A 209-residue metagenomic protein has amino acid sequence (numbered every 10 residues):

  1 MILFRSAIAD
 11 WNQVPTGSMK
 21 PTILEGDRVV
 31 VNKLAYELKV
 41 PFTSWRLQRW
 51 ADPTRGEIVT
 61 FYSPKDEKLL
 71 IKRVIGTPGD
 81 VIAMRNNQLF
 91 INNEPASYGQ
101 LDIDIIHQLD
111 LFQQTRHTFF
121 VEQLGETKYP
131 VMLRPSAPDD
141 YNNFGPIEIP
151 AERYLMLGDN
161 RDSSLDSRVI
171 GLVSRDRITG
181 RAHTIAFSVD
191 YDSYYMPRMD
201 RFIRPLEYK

Functional and structural regions predicted by a protein language model:
M1-A7: Hydrophobic membrane-insertion alpha-helices, especially the h-region of bacterial N-terminal signal peptides
D10-Q13, P21-K209: Soluble "head" domains of membrane/secretory-pathway proteins
T16: A short acidic/basic microdomain associated with nuclease active sites
